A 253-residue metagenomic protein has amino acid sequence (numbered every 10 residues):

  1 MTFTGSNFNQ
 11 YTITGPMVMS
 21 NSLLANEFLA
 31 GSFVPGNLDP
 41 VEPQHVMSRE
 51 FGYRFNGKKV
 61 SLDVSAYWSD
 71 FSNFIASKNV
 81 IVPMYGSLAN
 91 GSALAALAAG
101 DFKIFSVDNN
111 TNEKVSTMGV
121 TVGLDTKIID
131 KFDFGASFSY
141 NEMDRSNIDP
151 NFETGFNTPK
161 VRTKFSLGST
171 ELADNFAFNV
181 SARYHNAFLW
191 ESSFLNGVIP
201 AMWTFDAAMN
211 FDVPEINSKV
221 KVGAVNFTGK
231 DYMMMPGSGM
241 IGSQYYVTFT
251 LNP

Functional and structural regions predicted by a protein language model:
M1, Q10, Y53, V64-W68 (+3 more regions): Transmembrane beta-barrel strands of outer-membrane/channel proteins
M1-S6, Y11-V18, N79-L88, N141-E142 (+3 more regions): Flexible, surface-exposed loop regions and adjacent strand-edge segments of Gram-negative outer-membrane beta-barrel
T4, D70-S72, S77, R183-E191 (+2 more regions): C-terminal beta-signal and adjacent terminal beta-strands/loops of Gram-negative outer-membrane beta-barrel proteins
T4-G5, Q10-I104: Membrane-embedded beta-barrel scaffold of Gram-negative outer-membrane proteins
H45, F55-K59, D70, T126-F132 (+4 more regions): Outer-membrane beta-barrel strand-turn architecture
H45-R49, N56-K58, K114-M118, N157-T163 (+2 more regions): Residues that define the transmembrane beta-barrel architecture of outer-membrane proteins
K58-L62, D130-F132, V161-T163, D174-F178 (+3 more regions): Outer-envelope beta-barrel architecture signal
A66-F71, I75, V80-L189: Gram-negative outer-membrane beta-barrel transporters
